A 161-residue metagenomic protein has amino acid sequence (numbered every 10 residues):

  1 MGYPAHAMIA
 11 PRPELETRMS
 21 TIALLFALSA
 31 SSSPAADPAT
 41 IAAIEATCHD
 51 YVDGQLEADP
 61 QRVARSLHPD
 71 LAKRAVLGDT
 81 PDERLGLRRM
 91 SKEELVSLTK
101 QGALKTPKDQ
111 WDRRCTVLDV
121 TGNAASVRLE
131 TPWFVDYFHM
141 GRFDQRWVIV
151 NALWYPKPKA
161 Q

Functional and structural regions predicted by a protein language model:
Y3-R18: Short, Lys/Arg-enriched N-terminal segments with co-localized hydrophobic residues within the first ~10-30 amino acids
R18-L25: Sec-dependent signal peptide recognition, specifically the positively charged N-region followed immediately by
L28-Q61, R65, P69: Short, low-complexity N-terminal intrinsically disordered segments enriched in polar/charged residues
A43, A72-L77, L85-F134: Surface-exposed, charged secondary-structure patches
P69, G122-N123, Q145-R146: Beta-strand-connecting loop/turn residues
T80: Surface-exposed acidic loop/strand-edge motifs in secreted or periplasmic proteins that form small linear binding
E83, L87, W147-V150: Tryptophan-centered short beta-strand motifs
S126-R128, V135-A160: Short beta-strand edge/turn micro-motifs at domain boundaries
